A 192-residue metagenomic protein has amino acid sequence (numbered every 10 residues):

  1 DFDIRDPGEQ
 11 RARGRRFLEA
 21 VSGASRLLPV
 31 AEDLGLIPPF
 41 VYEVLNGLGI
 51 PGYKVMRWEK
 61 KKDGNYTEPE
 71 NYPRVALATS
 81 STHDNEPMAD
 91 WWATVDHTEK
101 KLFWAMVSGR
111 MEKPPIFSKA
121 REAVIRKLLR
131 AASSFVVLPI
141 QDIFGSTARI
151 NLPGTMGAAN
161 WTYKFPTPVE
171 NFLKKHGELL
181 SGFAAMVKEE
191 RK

Functional and structural regions predicted by a protein language model:
D1-K192: Catalytic cores of glycan-processing enzymes that make or break glycosidic bonds
